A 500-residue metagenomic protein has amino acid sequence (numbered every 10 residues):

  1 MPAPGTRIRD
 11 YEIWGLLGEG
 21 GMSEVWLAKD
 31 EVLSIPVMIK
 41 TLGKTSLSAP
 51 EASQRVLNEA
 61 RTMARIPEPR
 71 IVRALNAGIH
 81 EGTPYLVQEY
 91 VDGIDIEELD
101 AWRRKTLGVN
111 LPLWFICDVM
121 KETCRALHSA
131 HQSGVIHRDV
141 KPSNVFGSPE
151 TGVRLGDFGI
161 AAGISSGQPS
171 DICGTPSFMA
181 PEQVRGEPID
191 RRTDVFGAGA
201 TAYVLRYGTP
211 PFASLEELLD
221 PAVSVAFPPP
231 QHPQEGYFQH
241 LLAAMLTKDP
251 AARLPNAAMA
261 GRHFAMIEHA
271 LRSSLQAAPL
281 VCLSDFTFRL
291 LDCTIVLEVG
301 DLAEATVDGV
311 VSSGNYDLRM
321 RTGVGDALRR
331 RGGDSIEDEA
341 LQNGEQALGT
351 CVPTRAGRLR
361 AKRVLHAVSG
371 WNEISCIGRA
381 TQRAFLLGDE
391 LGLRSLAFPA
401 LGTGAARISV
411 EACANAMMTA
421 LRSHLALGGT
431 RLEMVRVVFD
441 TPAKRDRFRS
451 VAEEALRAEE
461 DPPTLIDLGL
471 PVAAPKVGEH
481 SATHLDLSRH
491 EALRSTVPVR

Functional and structural regions predicted by a protein language model:
G43-R65: AlphaC helix of the eukaryotic protein kinase fold
A77: Activation-segment/catalytic-loop signature of the eukaryotic protein kinase fold
E81-D95, L99: Conserved short submotifs of the Hanks-type protein kinase catalytic core that shape the nucleotide-binding pocket
V119-M120: Activation segment signature within eukaryotic-like protein kinase domains
R125-V135: Protein kinase catalytic-loop region centered on the HRD/HxD motif
G370-H484: Phosphate/ribose-phosphate-bearing ligand recognition and processing surfaces, centered on ADP-ribose/NAD(+/P+) systems
